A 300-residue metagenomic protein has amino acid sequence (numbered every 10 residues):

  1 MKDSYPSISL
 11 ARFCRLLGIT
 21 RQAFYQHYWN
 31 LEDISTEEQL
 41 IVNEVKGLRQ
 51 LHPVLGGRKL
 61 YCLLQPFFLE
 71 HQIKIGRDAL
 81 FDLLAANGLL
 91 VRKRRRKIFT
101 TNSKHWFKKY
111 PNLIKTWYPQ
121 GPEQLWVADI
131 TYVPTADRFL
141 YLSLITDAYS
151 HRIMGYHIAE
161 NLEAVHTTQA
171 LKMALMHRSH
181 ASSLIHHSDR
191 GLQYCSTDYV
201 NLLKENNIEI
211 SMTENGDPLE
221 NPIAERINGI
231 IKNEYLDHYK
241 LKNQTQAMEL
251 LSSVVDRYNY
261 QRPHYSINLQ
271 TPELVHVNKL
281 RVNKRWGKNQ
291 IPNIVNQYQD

Functional and structural regions predicted by a protein language model:
M1-R12, L17: Double-stranded DNA-binding cores of transcription factors and transposases
I8-S9, L55, I75, K242: Residue-level signal for the short linker/turn that defines the boundary of a DNA-recognition helix
C14, F24, V45, L60 (+15 more regions): Mobile genetic element proteins and their domesticated derivatives, centered on retroelements and DNA transposons
C14, R21-P122, T271-L280: Basic, flexible linker segments flanking DNA-binding modules in nucleic acid-interacting mobile-element proteins
K74-L144, H166-A170, H177-L184, N289 (+1 more regions): Mobile-element integrase/transposase regions, centering on the N-terminal DNA-binding/Zn-coordinating module
T101-S103, S188-R190, S196-V200, I210-K232 (+2 more regions): RNase H-like two-metal-ion nuclease catalytic core shared by retroviral integrases and related mobile-element nucleases
D147-A148, I158-E163: A short acidic/small-residue loop/turn micro-motif
K204-I208, I230-D300: C-terminal domain-tail junction helix/linker
